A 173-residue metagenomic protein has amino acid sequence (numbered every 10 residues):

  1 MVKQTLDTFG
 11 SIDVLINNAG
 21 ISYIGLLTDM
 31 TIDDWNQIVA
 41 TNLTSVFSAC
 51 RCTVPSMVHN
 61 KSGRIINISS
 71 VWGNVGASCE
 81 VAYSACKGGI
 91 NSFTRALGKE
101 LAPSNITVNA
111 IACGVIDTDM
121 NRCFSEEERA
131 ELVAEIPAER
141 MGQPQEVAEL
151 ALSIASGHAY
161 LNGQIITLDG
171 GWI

Functional and structural regions predicted by a protein language model:
G10, I16, A102, T107 (+1 more regions): Short, small/polar-rich loop/turn modules that mediate ligand/substrate recognition or access, typified
L26-L27, D34-V39, L132: Substrate-binding pocket helix/loop in short-chain dehydrogenase/reductase
M30, G76-S84, A96: Active-site loop-to-helix junction immediately N-terminal to the catalytic Tyr of the SDR YXXXK motif in Rossmann-fold
C50, C86, T94: Active-site helix of classical SDR
P55, K99-P103: Alpha-helical segment proximal to the catalytic Tyr-Lys
S70: Residue(s) in the substrate-gating loop at a strand-loop-helix junction that position the organic substrate next
A110, A134-L161, L168-G170: C-terminal helical subdomain
